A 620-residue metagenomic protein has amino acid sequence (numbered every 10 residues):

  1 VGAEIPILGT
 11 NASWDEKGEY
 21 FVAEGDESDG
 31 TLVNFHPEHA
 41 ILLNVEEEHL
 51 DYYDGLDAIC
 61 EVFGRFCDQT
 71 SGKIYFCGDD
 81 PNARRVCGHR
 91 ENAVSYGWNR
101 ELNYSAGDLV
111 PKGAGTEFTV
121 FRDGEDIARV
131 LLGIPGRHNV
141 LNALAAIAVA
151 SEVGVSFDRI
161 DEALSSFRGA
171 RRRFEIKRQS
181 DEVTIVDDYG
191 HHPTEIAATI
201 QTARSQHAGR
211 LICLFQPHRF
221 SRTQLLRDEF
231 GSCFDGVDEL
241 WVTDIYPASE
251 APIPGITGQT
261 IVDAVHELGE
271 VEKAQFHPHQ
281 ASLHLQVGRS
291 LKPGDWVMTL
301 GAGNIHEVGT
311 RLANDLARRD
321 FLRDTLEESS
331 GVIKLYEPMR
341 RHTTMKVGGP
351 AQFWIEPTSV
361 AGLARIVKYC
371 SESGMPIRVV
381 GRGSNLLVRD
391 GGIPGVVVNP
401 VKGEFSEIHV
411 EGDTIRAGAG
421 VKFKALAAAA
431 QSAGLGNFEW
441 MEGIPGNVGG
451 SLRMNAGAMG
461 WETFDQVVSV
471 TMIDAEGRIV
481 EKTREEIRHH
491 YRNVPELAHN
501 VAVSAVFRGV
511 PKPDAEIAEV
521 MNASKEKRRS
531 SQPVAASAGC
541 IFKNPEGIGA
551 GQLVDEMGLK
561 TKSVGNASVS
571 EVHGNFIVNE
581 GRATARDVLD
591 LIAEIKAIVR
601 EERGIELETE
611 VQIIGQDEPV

Functional and structural regions predicted by a protein language model:
V1-I7: Short beta-strand-centered segment that lines the nucleotide-binding/catalytic pocket of NTP-utilizing
S13-K17: Conserved motor-coupling elements within RecA-like helicase/translocase cores
P37-I185, A208, D263: Acidic, Mg2+-coordinating active-site environments of NTP-dependent enzymes
L43, I59, Y75, A106 (+12 more regions): Residue-level signal for inorganic ion chemistry
A170-R172, T194, I200-G269, F276-H279: Active-site beta-alpha connecting loops in nucleotide-dependent enzymes
L322-V448: Anion-binding (especially nucleotide phosphate/pyrophosphate-binding) glycine-rich loop and adjoining beta-alpha core
L335, L386, I473-V620: Phosphate/pyrophosphate- and phosphate-bearing ligand-binding catalytic cores of soluble enzymes
G348, I355-V360, L387-S406, R453-T483 (+1 more regions): Structural signature of FAD isoalloxazine-binding scaffolds in flavoprotein oxidoreductases
